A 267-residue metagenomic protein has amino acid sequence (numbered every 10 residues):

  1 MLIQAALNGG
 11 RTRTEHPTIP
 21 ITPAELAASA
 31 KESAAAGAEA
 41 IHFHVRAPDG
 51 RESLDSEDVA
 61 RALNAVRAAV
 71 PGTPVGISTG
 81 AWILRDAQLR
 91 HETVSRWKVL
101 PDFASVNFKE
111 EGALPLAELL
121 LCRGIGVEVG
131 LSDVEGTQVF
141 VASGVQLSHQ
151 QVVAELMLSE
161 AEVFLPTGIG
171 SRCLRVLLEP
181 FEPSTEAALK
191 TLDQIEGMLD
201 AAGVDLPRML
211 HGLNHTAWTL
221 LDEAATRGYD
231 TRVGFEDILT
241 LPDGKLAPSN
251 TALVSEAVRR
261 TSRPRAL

Functional and structural regions predicted by a protein language model:
M1-T18, R123: N-terminal small/glycine-rich loop or linker at the start of catalytic domains across soluble metabolic enzymes
L2-A5, A28-F43: N-terminal glycine-rich anion-binding loops that anchor highly charged ligand groups
L7, P23-A28, E52-A113: Active-site beta->alpha loop and helix N-cap motifs at the rims of alpha/beta catalytic domains
L26, S33, H44, A104 (+1 more regions): Conserved, mostly hydrophobic/aromatic
A35-A38, G72, P101, G228-Y229: A structural motif
E39-A62, T240-P242: Glycine-rich, proline-tolerant flexible connector loops at the mouths of alpha/beta enzymes
R51-T79, C122-G124, L131, G197-G203 (+1 more regions): Alpha-helix-loop-beta-strand connector modules within alpha/beta enzyme cores
S105-F235, L246-A252: Catalytic alpha/beta core domains of metabolic enzymes, predominantly
